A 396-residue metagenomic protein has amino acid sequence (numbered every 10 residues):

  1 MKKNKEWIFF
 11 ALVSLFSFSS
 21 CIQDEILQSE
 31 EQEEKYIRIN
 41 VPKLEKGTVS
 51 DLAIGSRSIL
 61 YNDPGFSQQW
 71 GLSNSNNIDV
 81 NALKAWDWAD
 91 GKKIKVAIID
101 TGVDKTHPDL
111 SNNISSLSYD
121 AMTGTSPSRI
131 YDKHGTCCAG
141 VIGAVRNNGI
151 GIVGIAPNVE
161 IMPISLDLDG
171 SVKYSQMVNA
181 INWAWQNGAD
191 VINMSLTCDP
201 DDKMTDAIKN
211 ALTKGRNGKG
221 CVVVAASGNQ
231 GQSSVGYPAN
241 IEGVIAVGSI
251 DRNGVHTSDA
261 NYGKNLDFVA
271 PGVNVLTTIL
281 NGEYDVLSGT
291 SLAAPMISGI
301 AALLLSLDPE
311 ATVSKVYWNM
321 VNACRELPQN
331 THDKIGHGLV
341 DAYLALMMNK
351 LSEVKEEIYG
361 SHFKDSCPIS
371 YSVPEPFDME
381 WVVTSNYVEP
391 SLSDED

Functional and structural regions predicted by a protein language model:
M1-I8: Bacterial N-terminal signal peptides that target proteins for export
S17-S20: C-terminal motif of bacterial Sec signal peptides marking the signal peptidase cleavage site
I22-I94, P108-D109, N113, K334 (+2 more regions): Protease zymogen maturation seam
I94, T101, I114-K203, G248-D251 (+3 more regions): Subtilisin-like peptidase catalytic core
D100, A226-G228, G289: Active-site glycine-centered loops adjacent to acidic/histidine catalytic or metal-binding residues that shape
C138, A189-I279, W318-C324: Catalytic-core segments of hydrolase enzymes
A139-G143, M162-D169, N182, D190-M194 (+2 more regions): Hydrolase catalytic cores
